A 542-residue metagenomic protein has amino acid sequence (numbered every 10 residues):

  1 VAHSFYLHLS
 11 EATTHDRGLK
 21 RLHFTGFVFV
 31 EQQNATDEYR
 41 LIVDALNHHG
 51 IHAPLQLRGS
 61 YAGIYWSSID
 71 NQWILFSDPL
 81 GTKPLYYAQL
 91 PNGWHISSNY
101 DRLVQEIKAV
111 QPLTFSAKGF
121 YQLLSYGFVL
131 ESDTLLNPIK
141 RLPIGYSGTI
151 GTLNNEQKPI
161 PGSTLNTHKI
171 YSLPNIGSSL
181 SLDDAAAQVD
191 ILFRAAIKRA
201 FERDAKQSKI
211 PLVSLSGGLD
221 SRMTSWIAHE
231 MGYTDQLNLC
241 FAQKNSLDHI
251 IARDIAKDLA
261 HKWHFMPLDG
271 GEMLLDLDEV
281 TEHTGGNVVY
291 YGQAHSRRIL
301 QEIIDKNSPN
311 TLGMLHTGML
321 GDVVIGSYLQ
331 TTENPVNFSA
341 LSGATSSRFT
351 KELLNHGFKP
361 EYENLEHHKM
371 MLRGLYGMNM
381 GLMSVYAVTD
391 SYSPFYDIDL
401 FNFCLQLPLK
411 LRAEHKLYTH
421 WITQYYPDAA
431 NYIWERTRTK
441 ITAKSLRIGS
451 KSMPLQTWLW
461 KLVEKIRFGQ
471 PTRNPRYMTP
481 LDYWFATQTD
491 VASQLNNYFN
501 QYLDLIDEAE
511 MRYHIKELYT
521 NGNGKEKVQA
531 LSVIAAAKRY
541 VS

Functional and structural regions predicted by a protein language model:
V1-G271: Cysteine-centered catalytic environments shared across enzyme families
Y39, I398-F401, R512: Residue-level signal for cytosolic alpha-helical hairpin/rod architecture
H48-I51, S60-Y61, E131-L135, A294-N307 (+1 more regions): Short alpha-helical segments and helix-capping/turn motifs at coil-helix boundaries
Q56-G59, D133-R141, D204-K209, Y386-A387 (+4 more regions): Short coil/turn segments at secondary-structure boundaries
G59-S60, G374-M378, F468: Short, motif-level signal for alpha-helix interfacial/capping segments enriched in acidic residues and aromatics/proline
I69-Q72, Q89-P91, T152-L153, S172-Y432 (+3 more regions): ATP-dependent adenylate-handling active sites, centered on carboxylate activation for C-N bond formation
N334, D428-T520: PAPS-dependent sulfotransferase catalytic core
E526: Charged substrate- and nucleic-acid-binding regions of tRNA-handling and nucleotidyl-transfer enzymes, centered on
